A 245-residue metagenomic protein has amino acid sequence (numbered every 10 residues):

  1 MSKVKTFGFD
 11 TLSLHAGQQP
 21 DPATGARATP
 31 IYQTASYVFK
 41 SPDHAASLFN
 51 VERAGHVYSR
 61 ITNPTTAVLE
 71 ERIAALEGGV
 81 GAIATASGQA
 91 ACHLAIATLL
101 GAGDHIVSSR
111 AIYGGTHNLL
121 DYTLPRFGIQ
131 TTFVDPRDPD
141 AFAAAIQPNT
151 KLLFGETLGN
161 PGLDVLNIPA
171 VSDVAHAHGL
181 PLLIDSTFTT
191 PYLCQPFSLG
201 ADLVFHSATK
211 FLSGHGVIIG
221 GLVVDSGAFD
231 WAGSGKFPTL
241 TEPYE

Functional and structural regions predicted by a protein language model:
S2-K3, S13-H15, Q19-P22, A82-E245: Conserved PLP-enzyme active-site core in the AAT-like
S2-N63, E71-R72: N-terminal "arm"/small-domain region of PLP-dependent enzymes with the aminotransferase-like
S41-H93, G115-Y122: Conserved N-terminal alpha-helix of the aminotransferase class I/II PLP-enzyme fold
